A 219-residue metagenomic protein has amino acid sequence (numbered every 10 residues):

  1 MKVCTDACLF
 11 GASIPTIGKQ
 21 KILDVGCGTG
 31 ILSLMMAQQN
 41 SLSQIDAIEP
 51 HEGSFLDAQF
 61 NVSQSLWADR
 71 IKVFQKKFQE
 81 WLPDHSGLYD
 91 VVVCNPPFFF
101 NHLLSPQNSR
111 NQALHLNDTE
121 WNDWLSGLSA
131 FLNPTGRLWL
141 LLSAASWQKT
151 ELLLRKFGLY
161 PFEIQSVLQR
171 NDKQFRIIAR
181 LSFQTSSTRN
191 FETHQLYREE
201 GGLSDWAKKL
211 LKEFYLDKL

Functional and structural regions predicted by a protein language model:
M1-I17: S-adenosyl-L-methionine
V3, E120-Q174: Conserved Class I SAM-dependent methyltransferase catalytic core
F10, N95, W124, L181: Residue-level signal for inorganic ion chemistry
A12-H85, V91-S105: Conserved SAM/SAH cofactor-binding pocket of Class I
V73, I164, L196-R198: Generic preference for hydrophobic
P96-D123: Mobile active-site "lid"/loop adjacent to the S-adenosyl-L-methionine
D172-L219: SAM/dcSAM-binding transferase cores
